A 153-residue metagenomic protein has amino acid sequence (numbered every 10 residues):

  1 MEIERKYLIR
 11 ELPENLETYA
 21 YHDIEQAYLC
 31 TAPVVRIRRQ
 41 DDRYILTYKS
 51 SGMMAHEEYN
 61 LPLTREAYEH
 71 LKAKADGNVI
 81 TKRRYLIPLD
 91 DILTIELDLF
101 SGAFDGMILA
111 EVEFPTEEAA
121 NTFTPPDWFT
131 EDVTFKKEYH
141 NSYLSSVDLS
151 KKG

Functional and structural regions predicted by a protein language model:
M1-G153: Phosphate-end processing signature that detects enzymes handling 5′-triphosphorylated RNA and polyphosphate
